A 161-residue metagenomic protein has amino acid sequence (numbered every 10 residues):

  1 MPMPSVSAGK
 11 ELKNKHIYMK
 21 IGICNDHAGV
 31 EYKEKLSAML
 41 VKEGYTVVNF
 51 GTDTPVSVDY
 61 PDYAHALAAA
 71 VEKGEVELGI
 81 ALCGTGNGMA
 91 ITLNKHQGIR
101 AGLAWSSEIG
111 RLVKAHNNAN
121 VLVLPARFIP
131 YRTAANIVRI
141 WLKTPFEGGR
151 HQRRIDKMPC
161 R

Functional and structural regions predicted by a protein language model:
M1-M3: Methionine residue identity
G9-Y18: Short, Lys/Arg-enriched N-terminal segments with co-localized hydrophobic residues within the first ~10-30 amino acids
K20-I21, E75-G79, G98-R100: Short active-site oxyanion
I23-V41: Glycine-rich phosphate/diphosphate-binding loop of Rossmann-like nucleotide-binding domains
C24, S107-R161: C-terminal binding/interaction regions
T46-S57: A short beta-strand-loop structural module common to alpha/beta enzyme folds
Y63-A81, T85: Short, structured active-site "lid" loops
A81-L82, N87-R127: Mid-chain, well-packed structural core segment of small domains
